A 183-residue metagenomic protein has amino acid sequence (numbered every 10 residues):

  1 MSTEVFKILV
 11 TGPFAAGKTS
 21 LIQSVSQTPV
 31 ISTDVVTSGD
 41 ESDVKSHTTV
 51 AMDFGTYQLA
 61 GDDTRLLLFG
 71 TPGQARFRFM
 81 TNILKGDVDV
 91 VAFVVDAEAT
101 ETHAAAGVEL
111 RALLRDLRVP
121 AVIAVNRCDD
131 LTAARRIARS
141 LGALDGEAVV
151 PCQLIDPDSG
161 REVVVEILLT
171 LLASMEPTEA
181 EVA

Functional and structural regions predicted by a protein language model:
M1-S46, G55-L59: Conserved G1/Walker A P-loop phosphate-binding module
V5, D87-V90, L117-A121, D145-A148: Short glycine-/polar-rich loops that comprise or flank the Walker A/P-loop and associated switch/sensor motifs
T49, Q58-D62, N82-D87, L113-R118 (+1 more regions): Conserved catalytic network of the ASCE P-loop NTPase/AAA+ motor domain
G61-R78: Switch II (G3) loop of P-loop NTPases
L68-G70, A92-A97, V122-N126, P151-Q153: Conserved beta-strand segments of the P-loop GTPase G domain that flank and frequently precede/overlap
Q74-T81, E98-T100: Conserved mixed alpha/beta catalytic, RNA-binding, or beta-rich assembly cores of soluble enzyme, regulatory
V95-D145: Conserved C-terminal guanine-recognition region of P-loop GTPase G domains, centered on the G4
D129-A183: Canonical P-loop GTPase G-domain recognition
